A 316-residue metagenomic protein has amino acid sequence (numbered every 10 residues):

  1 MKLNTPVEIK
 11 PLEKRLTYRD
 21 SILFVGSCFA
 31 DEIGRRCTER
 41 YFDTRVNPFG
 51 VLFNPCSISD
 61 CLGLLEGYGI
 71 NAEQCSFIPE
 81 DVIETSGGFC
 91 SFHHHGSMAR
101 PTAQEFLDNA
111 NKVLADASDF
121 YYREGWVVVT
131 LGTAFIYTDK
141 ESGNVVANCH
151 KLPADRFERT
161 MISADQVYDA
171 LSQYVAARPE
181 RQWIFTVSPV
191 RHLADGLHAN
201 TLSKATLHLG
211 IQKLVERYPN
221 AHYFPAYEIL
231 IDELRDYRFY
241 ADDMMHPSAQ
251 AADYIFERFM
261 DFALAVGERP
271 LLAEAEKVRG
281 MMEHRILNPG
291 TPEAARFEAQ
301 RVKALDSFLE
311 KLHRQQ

Functional and structural regions predicted by a protein language model:
M1-Q316: Extracellular glycan-modifying ectodomains
